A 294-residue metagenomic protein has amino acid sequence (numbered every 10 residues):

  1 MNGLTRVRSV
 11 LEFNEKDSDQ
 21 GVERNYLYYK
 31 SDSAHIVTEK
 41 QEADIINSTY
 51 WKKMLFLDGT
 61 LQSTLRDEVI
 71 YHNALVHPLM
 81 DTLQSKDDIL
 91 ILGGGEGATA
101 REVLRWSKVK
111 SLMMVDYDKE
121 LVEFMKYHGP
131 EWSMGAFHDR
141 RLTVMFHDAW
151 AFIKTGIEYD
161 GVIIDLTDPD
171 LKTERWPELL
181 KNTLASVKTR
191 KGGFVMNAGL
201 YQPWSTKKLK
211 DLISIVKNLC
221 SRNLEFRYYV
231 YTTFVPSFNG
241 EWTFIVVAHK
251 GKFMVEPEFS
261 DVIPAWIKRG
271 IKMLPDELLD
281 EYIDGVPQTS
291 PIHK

Functional and structural regions predicted by a protein language model:
N2-K52, Q62, S221-K294: Soluble small-group transferase modules, centered on the S-adenosyl donor enzyme superfamily
N2-S18, S63-I213, K217, G240: The AdoMet/dcAdoMet-binding core of the Class I SAM-like
F56-L57: A general beta-strand register signal
